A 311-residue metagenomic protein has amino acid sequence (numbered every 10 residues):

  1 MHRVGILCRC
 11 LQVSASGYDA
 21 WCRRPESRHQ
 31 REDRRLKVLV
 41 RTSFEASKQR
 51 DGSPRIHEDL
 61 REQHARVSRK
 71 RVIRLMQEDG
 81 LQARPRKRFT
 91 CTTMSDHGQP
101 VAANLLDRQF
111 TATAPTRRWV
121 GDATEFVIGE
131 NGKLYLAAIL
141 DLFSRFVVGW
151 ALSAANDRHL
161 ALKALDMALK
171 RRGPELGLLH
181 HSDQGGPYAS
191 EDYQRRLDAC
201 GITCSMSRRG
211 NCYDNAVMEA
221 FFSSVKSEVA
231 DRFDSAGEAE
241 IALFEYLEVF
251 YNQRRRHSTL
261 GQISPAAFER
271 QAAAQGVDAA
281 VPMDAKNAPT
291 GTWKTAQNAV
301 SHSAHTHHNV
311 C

Functional and structural regions predicted by a protein language model:
M1-C311: Charged DNA-binding/catalytic regions of mobile-element recombinases
